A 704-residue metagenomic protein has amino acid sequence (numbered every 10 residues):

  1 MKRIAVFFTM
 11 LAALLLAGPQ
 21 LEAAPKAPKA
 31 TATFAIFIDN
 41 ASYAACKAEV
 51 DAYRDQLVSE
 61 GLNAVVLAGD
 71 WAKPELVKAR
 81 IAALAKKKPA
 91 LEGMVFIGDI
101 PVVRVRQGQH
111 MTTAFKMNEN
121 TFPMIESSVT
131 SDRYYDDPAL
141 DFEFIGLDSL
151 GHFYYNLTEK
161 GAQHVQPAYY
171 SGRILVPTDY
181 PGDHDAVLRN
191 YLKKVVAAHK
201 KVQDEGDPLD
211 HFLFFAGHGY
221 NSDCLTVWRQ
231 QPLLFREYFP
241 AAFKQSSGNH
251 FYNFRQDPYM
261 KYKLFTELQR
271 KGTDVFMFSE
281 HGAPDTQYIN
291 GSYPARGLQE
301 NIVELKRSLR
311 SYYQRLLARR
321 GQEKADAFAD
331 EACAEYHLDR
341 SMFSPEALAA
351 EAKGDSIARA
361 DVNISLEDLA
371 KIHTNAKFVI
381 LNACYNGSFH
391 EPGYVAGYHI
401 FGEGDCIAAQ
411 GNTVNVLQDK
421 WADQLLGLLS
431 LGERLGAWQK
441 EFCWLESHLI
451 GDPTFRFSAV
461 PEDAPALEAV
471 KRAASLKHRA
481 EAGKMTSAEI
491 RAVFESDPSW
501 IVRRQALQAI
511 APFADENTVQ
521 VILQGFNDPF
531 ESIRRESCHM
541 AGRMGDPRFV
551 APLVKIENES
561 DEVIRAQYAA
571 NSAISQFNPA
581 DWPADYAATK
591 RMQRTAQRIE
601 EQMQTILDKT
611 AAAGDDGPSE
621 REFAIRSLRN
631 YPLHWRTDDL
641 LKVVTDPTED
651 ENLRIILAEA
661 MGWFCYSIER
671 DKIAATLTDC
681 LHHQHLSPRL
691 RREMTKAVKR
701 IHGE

Functional and structural regions predicted by a protein language model:
F7-A17: Bacterial N-terminal signal peptides
T31-F34, S59-A64, K88-G93, D207-F212 (+5 more regions): Loop/turn elements at helix/coil->beta-strand transitions in domains of secreted/extracellular proteins
E75-P258, E267-V275, P284, N290-G297: Structured catalytic cores of large enzymes
I125-Y191, V303-W421: Catalytic cores of nucleophile-dependent amide-cleaving enzymes
D419-D515: Caspase-like cysteine protease fold
R472-A482, A492, I501-A514, Q524 (+5 more regions): Structural detector for internal amphipathic alpha-helices that build alpha-solenoid repeat scaffolds
G483-F494, D515-F526, D546-N558, A580-K609 (+2 more regions): Amphipathic alpha-helical scaffolding segments comprising HEAT/armadillo-like alpha-solenoid repeats
P498-S499, P529-F530, S560-V563, D616-G617 (+2 more regions): Short inter-helical turns and helix N-cap capping residues of alpha-solenoid HEAT/ARM repeat scaffolds
